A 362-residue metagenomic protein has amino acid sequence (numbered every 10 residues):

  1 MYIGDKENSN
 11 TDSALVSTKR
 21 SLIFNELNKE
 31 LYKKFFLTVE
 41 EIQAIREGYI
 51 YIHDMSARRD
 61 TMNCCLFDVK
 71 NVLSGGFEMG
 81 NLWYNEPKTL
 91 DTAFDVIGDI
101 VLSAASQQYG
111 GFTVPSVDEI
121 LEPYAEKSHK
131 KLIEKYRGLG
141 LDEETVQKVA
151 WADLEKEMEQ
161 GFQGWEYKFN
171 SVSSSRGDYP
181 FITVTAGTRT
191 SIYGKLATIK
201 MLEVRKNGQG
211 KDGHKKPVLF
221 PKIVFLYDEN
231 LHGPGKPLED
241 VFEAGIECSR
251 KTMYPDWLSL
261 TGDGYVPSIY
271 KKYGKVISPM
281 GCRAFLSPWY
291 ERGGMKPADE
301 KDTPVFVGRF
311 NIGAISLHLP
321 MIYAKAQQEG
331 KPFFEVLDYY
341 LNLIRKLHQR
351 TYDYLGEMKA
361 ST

Functional and structural regions predicted by a protein language model:
Y2-T362: Conserved catalytic cores of very large enzyme subunits
